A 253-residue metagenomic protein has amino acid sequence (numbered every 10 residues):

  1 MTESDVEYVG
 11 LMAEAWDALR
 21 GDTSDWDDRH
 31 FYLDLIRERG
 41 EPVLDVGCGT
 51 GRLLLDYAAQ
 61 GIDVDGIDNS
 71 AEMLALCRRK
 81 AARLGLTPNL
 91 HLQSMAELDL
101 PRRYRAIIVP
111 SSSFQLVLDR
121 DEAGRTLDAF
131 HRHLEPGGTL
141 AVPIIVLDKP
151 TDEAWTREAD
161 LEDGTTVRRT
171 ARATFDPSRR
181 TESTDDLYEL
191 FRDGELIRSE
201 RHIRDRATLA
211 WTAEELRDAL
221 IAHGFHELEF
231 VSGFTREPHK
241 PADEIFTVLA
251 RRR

Functional and structural regions predicted by a protein language model:
M1-E41, R52: Conserved class I S-adenosyl-L-methionine
G47-G49: Class I SAM-dependent methyltransferase "Motif I" SAM/SAH-binding loop
R52-E97: Class I SAM-dependent methyltransferase SAM/SAH-binding core
E97-A106: A short acidic, Gly/Pro-enriched loop at the edge of an enzyme's catalytic core that lines a small-molecule cofactor
R105-D121: A short SAM/SAH-binding and catalytic strip from SAM-dependent methyltransferases
G124-P136: A short glycine-rich, Lys/Arg-flanked "PGG" loop and its adjoining helix->strand segment in the class I
A141-E215: SAM-dependent methyltransferase
A207-R253: C-terminal lobe and adjacent flexible extensions of AdoMet/dcAdoMet transferase-like proteins
